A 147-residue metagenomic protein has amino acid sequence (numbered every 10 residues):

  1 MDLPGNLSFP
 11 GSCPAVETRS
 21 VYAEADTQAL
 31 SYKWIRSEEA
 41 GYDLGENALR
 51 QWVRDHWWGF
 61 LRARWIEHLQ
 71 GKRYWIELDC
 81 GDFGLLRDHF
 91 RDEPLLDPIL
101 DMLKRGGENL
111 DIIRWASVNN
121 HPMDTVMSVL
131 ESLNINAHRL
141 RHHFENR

Functional and structural regions predicted by a protein language model:
D2-R147: Polar low-complexity intrinsically disordered regions
